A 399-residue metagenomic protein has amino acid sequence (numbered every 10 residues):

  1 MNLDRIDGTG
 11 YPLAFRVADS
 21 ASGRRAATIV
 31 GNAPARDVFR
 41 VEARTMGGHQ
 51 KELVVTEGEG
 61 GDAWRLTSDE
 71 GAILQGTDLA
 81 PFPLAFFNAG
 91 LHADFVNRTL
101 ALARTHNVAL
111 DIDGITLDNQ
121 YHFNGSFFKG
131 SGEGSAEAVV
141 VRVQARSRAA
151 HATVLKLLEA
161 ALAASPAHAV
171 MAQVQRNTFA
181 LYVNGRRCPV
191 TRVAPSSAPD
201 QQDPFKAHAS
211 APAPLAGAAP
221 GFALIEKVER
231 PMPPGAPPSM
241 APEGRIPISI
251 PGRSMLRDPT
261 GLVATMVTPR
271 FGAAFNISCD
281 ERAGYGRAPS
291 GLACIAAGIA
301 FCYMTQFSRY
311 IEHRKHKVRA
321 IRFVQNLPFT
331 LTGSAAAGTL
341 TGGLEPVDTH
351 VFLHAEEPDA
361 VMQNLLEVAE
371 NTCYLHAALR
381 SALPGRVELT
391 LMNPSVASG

Functional and structural regions predicted by a protein language model:
M1-A89, L100-A297, T305-G399: Extended beta-strand/beta-hairpin segments
D94-F95, C302-Y303: Alpha-helical metal-binding/catalytic segments enriched in His/Glu/Asp
